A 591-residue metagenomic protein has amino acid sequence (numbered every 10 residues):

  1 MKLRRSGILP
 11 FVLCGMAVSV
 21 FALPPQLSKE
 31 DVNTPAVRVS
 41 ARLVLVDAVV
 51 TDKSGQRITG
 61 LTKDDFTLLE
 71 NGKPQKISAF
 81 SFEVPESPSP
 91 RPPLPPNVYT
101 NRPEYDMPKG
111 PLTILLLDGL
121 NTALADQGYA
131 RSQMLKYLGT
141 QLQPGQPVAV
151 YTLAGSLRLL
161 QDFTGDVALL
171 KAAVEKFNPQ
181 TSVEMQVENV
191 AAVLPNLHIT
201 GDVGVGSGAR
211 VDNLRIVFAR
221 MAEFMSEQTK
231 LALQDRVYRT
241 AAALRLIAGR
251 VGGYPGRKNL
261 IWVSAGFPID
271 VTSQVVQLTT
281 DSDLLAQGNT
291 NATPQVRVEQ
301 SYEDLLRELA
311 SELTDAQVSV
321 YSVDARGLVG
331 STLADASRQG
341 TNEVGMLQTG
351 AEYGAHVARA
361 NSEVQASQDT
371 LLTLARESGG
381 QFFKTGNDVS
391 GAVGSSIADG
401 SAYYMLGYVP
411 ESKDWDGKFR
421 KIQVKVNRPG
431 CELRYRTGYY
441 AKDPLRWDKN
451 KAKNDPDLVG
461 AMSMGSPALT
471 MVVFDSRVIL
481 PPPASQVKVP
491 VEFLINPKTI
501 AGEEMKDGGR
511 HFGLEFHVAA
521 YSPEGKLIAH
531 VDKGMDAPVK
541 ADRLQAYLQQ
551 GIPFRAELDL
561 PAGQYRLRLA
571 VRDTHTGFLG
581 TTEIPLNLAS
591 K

Functional and structural regions predicted by a protein language model:
M1, V18-S19, L23: Intrinsic disorder/low-complexity segments
M1-V12: Bacterial N-terminal signal peptides that target proteins for export
P10-V20: Bacterial N-terminal signal peptides
F21-K591: Scaffold/interface architecture of coatomer-like assemblies
